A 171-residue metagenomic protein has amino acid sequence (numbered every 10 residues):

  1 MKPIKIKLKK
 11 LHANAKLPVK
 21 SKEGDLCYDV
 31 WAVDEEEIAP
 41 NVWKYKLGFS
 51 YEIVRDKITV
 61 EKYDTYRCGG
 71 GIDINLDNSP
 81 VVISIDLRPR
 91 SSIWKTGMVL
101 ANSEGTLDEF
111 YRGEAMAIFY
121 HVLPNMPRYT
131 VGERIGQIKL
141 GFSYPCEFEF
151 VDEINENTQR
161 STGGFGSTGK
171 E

Functional and structural regions predicted by a protein language model:
M1-E171: DUTPase catalytic domain/fold
